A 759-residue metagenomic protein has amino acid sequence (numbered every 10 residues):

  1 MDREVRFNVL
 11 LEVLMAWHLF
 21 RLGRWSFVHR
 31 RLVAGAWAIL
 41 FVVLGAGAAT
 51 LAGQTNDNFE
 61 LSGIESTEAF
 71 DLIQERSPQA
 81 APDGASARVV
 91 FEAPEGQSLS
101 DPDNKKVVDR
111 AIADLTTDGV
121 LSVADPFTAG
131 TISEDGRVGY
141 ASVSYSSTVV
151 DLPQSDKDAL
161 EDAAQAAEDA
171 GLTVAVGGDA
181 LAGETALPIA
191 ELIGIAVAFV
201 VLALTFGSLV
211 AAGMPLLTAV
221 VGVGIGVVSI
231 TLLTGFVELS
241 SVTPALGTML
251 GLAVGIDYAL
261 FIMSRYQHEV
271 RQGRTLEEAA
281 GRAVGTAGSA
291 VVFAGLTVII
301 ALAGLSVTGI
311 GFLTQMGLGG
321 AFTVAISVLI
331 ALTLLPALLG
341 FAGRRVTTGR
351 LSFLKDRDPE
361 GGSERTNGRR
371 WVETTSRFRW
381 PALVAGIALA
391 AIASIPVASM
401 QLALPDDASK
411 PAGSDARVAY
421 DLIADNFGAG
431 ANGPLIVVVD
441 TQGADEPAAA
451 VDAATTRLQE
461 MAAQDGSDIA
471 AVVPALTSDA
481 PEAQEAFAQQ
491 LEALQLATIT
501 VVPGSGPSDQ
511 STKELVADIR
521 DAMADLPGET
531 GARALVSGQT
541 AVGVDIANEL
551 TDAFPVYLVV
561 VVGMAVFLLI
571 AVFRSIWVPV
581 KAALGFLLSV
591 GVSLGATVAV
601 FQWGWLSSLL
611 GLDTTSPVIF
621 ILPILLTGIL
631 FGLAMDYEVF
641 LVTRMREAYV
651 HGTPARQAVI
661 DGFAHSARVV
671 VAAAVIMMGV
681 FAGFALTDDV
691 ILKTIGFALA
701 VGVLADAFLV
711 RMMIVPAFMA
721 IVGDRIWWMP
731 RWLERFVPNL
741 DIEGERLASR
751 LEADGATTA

Functional and structural regions predicted by a protein language model:
M1-G53, L121, G136, S144-L402 (+2 more regions): Membrane-embedded transmembrane helical bundles of large multi-pass transporters/channels
I39, S86-A87, A385-A388, L435-V438: Short coil/turn segments at secondary-structure boundaries
G63-A85, E95-G177, S399-S607, P617 (+1 more regions): Structured non-transmembrane domains adjacent to transmembrane bundles in polytopic membrane proteins
F91-A93: A short glycine/threonine-centered beta-strand motif
